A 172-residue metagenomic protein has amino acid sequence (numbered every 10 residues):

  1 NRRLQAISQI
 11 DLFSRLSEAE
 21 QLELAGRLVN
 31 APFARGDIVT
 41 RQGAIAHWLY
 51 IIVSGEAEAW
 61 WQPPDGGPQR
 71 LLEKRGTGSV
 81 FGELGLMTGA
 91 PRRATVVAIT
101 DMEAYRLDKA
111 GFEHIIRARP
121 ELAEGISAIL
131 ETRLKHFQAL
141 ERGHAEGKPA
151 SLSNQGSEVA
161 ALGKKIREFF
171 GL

Functional and structural regions predicted by a protein language model:
N1-E23, R92-R93, A110-V159: A small-molecule sensor/coupling module
L4-G85, A90-A94, G111-H114, G171: Regulatory nucleotide-sensing modules
V29, D101, K135: Residue-level marker of positions within ordered structural domains that often coincide with functionally constrained
W60-P64, E103, A128: Charged, amphipathic alpha-helical interaction segments
M87-A110, E121: Ligand-binding loop in jelly-roll beta-barrel domains
N154-L172: Phosphate-/nucleic-acid-contacting segments
